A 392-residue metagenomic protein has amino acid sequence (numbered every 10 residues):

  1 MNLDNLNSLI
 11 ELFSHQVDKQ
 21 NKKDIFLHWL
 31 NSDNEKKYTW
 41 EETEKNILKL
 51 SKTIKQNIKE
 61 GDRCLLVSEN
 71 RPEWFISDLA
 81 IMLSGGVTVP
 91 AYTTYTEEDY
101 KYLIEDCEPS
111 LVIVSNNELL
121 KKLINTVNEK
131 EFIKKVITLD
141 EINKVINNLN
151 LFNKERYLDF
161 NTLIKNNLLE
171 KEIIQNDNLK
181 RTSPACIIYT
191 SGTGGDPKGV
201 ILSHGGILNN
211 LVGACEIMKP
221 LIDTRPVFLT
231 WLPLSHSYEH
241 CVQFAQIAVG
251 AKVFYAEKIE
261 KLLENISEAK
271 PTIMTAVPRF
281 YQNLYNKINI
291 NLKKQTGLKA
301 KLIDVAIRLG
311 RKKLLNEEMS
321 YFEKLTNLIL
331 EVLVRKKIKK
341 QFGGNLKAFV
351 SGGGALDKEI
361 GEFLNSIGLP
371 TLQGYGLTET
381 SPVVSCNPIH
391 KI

Functional and structural regions predicted by a protein language model:
L12-T39, K144: AMP-dependent adenylate-forming
I25, Y157-L158, K165-Y189, D196 (+1 more regions): Conserved pre-ATP/AMP-binding loop-to-beta segment of ANL
F26-F75, L79, T96-K101, R156 (+2 more regions): Conserved AMP-binding/adenylate-forming core of the ANL superfamily
K37-E41, A185-L211: Conserved AMP-binding A3 loop
E44-K52, L168, V200-L221, K336: Conserved structural elements of the adenylate-forming
L65-V67, W74, D78, M82-E118 (+3 more regions): Short beta-strand->loop structural element characteristic of the AMP-binding/adenylate-forming
K121-L179, I288-K337: ANL superfamily adenylate-forming
L208-T230, L234-R335, N345: Conserved AMP-binding/adenylation subdomain of ANL enzymes
